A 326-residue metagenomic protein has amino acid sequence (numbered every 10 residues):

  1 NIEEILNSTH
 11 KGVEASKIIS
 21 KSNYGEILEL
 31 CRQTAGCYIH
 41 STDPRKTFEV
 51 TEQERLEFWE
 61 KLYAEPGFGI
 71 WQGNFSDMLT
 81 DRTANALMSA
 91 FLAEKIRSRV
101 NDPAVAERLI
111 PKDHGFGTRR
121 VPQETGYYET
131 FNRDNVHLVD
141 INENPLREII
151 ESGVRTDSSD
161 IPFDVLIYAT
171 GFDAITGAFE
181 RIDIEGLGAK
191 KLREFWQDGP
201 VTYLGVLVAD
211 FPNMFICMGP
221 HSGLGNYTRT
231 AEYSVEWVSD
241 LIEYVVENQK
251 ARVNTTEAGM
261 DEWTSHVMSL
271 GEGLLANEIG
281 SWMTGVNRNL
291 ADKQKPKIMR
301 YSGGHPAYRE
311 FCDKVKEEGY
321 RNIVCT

Functional and structural regions predicted by a protein language model:
N1-T326: N-terminal FAD-binding dinucleotide-binding subdomain shared by FAD-dependent oxidases/monooxygenases
